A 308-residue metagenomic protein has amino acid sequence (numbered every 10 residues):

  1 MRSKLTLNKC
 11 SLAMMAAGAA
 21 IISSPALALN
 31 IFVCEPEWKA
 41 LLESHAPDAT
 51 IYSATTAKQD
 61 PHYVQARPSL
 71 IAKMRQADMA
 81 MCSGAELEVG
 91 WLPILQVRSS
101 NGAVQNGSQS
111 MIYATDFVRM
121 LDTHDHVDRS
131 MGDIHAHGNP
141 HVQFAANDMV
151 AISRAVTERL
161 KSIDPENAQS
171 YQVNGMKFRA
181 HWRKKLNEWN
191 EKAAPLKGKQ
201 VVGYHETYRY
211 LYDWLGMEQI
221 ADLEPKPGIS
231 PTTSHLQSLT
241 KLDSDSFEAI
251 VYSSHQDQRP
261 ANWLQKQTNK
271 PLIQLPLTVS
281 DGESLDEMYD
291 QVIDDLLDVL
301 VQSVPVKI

Functional and structural regions predicted by a protein language model:
R2-M14: Bacterial N-terminal signal peptides that target proteins for export
M14-A17, L27: Hydrophobic helical h-region of N-terminal Sec-dependent signal peptides in bacterial secretory/periplasmic proteins
S23-S24: N-terminal signal peptide c-region/cleavage motif recognized by signal peptidases
L29-I308: Extracytoplasmic metal-acquisition and chelation regions
